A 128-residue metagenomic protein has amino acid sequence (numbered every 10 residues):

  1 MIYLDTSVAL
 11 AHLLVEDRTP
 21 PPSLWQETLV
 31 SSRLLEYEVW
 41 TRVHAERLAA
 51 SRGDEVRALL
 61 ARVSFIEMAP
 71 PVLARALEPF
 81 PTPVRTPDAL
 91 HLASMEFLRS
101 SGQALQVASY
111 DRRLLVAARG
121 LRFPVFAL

Functional and structural regions predicted by a protein language model:
M1, Q26-L29, A61-S64, S101-Q106: Short active-site oxyanion
M1-L35, V43-E55, F123: Short, well-structured N-terminal submotif of metal-dependent ribonuclease cores
A11, T41, A74, L115-V116: Alpha-helical elements of the RecA-like P-loop NTPase motor core of helicases
T19, R112-R113, R119-G120, P124-A127: Short, C-terminally biased terminal segments at protein or domain edges
E36, W40, G53-V56, L73 (+1 more regions): A general structural signal for well-ordered alpha-helical segments in protein cores
A49-D54, A61-E67: Helix-adjacent hinge/juxtasegments
F65-R113, F123: Active-site neighborhoods of divalent-metal-dependent phosphate/nucleic-acid chemistry enzymes
